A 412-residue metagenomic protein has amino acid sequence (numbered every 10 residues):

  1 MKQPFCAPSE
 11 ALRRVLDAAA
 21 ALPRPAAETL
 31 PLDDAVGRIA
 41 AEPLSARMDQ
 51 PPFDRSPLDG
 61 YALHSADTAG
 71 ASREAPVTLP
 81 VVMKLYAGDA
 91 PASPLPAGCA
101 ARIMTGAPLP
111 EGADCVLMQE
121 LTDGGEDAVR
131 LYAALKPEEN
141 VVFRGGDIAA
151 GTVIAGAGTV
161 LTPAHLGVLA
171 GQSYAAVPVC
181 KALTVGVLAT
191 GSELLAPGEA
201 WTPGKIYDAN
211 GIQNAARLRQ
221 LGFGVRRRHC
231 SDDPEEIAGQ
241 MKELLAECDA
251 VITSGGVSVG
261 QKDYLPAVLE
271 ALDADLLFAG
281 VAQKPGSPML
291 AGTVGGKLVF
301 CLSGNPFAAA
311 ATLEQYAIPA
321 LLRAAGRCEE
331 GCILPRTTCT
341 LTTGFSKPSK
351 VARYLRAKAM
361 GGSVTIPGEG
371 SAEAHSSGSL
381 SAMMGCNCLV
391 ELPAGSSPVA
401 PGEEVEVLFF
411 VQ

Functional and structural regions predicted by a protein language model:
M1-R73, R327-Y354: Short, low-complexity N-terminal leaders and the immediately following helix N-cap/first helix
M1-S9, A175-L302, P306-T312: Helix-rich terminal scaffold detector
K2-Q3, A62-R228, E373-A374, L389 (+1 more regions): Short, glycine/charged-enriched hinge/interface segments at domain edges or termini
P4, P8-L12, E28, L32 (+16 more regions): Generic structural signal for well-ordered, non-membrane alpha-helical segments in soluble metabolic enzymes
S9, E28-D33, E42, G88 (+2 more regions): Flexible glycine/proline-rich
V15-L22, Q172-A175, L194, R217 (+9 more regions): Change "in soluble alpha/beta enzymes" to "in soluble alpha/beta proteins
A27-L32, F53-L79, G112-D127, R327 (+2 more regions): Short beta-strand/loop turn elements enriched in aromatics
